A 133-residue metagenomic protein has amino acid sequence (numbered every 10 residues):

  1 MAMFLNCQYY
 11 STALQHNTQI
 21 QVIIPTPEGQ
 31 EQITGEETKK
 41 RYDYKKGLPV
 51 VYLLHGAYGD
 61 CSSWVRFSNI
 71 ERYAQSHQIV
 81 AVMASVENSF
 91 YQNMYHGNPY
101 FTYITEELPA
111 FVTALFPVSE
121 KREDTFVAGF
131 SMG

Functional and structural regions predicted by a protein language model:
M1-G133: Non-catalytic cap/lid and distal C-terminal segments of serine-dependent acyl enzymes
